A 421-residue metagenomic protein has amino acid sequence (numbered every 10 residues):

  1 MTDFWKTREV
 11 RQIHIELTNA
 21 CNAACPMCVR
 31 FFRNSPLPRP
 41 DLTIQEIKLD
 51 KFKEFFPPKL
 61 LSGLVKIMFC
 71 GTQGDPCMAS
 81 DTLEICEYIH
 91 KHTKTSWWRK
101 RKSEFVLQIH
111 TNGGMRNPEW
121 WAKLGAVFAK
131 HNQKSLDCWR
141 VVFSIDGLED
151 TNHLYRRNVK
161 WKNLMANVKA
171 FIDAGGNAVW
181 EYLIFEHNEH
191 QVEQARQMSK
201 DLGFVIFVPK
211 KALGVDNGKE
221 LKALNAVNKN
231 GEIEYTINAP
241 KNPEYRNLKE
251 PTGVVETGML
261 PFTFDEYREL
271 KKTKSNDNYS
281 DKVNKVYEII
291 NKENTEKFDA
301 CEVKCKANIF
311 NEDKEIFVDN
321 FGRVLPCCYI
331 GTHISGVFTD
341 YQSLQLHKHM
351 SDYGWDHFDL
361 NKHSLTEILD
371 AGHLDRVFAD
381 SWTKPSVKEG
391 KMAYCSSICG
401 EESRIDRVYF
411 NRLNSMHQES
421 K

Functional and structural regions predicted by a protein language model:
M1-V10, A23: Recognition helices and adjacent regulatory flanks at domain boundaries
R8, E16, F32-D50, K59-S62 (+3 more regions): Radical SAM enzyme [4Fe-4S]-AdoMet core and its adjacent flexible, acidic and glycine-rich loops/tails across
Q12, A20-A23, R30-N34, L49-G147: Conserved SAM/AdoMet-binding glycine-rich loop
I15, N19-N22, T295, D299 (+2 more regions): Processing junctions and N-termini across compartments
A20-R30, K391-S403: Local cysteine-cluster metal-coordination motifs and their immediate loop/turn environment, predominantly Fe-S cluster
F56, C86, H90, K169-I172 (+2 more regions): Non-transmembrane alpha-helical segments in soluble domains of secreted/periplasmic/extracellular proteins
G372-C395: Immediate flanking context of iron-sulfur cluster ligation sites
I405-K421: Terminal, non-catalytic domain-edge segments
